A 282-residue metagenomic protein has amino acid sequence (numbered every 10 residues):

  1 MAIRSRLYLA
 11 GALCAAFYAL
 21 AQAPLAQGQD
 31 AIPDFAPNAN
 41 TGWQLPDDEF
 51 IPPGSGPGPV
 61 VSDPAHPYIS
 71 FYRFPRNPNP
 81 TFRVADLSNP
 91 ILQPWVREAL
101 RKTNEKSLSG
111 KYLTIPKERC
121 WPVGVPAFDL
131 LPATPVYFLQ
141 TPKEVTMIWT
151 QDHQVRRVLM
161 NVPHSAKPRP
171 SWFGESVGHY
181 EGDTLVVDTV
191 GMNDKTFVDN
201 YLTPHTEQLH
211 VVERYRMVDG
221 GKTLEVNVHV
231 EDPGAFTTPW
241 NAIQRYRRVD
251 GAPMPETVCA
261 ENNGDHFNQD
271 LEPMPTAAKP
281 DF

Functional and structural regions predicted by a protein language model:
M1-A12: Bacterial N-terminal signal peptides that target proteins for export
A10-A21: Bacterial N-terminal signal peptides
L25-F282: PEST-like low-complexity, intrinsically disordered acidic/proline/serine-rich tracts that flank trafficking/processing
